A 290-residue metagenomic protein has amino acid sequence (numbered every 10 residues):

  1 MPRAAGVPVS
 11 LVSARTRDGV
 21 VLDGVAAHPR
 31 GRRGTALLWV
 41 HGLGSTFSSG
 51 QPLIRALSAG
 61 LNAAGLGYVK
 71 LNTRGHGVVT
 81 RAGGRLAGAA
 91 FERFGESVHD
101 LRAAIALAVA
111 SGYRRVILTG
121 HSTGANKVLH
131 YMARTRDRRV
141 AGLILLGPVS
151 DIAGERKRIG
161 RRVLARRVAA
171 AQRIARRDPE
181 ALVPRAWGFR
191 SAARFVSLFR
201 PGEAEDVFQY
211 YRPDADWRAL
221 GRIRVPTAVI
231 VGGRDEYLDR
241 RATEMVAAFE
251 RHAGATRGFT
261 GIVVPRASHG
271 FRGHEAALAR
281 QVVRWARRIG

Functional and structural regions predicted by a protein language model:
M1-G31: N-terminal cap/lid segment of alpha/beta-hydrolase-fold proteins
R30-G77, A82: Short, surface-exposed "cap/lid" segments of acyl-processing enzymes
G88-S111: Alpha/beta-hydrolase active-site loop
L107-A170, R200-E203: Primarily recognizes the serine-hydrolase "nucleophile elbow" in alpha/beta-hydrolase and SGNH/GDSL folds
E155, F189-D216: Hydrophobic, aromatic-rich cap/lid helix
I223, V229-V231: Short beta-strand/loop motif that positions the catalytic acidic residue of the alpha/beta-hydrolase fold
E236-M245: Conserved alpha/beta-hydrolase "acid-adjacent" motif
V264-A276: Catalytic histidine-centered segment of alpha/beta-hydrolase-like enzymes
